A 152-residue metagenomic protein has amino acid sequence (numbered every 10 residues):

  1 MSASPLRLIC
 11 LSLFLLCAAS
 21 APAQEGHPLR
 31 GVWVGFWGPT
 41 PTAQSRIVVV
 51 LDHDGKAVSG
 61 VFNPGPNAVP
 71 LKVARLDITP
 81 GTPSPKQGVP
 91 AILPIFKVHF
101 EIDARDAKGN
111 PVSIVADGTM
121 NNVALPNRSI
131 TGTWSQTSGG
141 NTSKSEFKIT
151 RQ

Functional and structural regions predicted by a protein language model:
M1-C10: Bacterial N-terminal signal peptides that target proteins for export
I9-A18: Bacterial N-terminal signal peptides
A19-A23: Sec/Tat signal peptide C-region and signal peptidase I cleavage site
Q24-Q152: Central antiparallel beta-sheet cores of small beta-barrel/beta-sandwich binding domains
